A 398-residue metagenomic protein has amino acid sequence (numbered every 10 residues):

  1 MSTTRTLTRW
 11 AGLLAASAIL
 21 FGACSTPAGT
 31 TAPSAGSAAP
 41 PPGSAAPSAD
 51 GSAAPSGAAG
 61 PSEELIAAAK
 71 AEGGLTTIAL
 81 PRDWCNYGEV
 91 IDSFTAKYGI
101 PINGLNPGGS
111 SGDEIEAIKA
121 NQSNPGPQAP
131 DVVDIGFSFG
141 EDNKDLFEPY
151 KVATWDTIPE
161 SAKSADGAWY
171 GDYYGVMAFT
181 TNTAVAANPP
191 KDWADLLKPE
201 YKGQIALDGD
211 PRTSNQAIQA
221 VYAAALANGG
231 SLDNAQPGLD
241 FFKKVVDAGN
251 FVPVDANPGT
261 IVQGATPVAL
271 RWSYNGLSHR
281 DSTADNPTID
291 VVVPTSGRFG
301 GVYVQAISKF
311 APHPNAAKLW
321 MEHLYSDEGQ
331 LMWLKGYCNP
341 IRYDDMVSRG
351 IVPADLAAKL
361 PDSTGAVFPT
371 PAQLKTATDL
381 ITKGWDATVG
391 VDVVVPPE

Functional and structural regions predicted by a protein language model:
S2-L14: Bacterial N-terminal signal peptides that target proteins for export
C24-A38: Bacterial lipoprotein signal-peptidase II cleavage site
P47, G51-S62, K70-E89: Extracytoplasmic "Venus flytrap"
D50-G51, G259, D362-E398: Conserved C-terminal helix/tail region of periplasmic/extracytoplasmic solute-binding proteins
T76-D92, N103-K119, G126-A265, H279: Extracytoplasmic ligand-binding site segments that recognize negatively charged/polar headgroups
Y174-A178, L239-K244, N250, A284-K309: Periplasmic-binding protein-like
R298-F299, Y303, S308-F368: Mature extracytoplasmic/periplasmic domains
